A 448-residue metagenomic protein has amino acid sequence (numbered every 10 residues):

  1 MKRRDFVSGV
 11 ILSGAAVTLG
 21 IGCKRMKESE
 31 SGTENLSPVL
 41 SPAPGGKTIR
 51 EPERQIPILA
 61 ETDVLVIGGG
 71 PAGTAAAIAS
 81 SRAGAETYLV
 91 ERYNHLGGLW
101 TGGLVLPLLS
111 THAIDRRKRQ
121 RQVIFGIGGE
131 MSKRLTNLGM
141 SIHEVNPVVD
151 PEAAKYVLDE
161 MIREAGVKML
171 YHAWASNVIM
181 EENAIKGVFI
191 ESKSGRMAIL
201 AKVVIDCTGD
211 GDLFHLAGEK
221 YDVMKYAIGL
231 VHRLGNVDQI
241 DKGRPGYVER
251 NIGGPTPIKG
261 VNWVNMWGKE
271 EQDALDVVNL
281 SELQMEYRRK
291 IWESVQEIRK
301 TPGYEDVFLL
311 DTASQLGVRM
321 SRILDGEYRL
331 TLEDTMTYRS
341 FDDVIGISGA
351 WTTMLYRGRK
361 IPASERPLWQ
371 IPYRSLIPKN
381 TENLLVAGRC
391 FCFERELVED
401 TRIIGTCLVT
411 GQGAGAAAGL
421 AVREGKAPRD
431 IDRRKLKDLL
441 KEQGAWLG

Functional and structural regions predicted by a protein language model:
M1-D5, K27-S31: N-terminal secretory signal peptides
D5-R25: N-terminal export signals
G46-E61: A short, basic/flexible loop-to-alpha-helix module at the beginning of a structural domain
Q55, I127, K155, H172 (+2 more regions): Flavin (FAD/FMN)-binding glycine-rich loop and adjacent Rossmann-like elements that form
L59-G70: Beta1/beta-strand and adjacent pyrophosphate-binding region of the FAD-binding site in flavoprotein oxidoreductases
G73: N-terminal Rossmann-fold NAD(P) dinucleotide-binding loop
A79, A85-E86, E91-N177, H232: Conserved N-terminal/central alpha/beta ligand/cofactor-binding core
I179-M197: Conserved beta-strand-loop-beta-strand element in the redox core of flavoprotein oxidoreductases
